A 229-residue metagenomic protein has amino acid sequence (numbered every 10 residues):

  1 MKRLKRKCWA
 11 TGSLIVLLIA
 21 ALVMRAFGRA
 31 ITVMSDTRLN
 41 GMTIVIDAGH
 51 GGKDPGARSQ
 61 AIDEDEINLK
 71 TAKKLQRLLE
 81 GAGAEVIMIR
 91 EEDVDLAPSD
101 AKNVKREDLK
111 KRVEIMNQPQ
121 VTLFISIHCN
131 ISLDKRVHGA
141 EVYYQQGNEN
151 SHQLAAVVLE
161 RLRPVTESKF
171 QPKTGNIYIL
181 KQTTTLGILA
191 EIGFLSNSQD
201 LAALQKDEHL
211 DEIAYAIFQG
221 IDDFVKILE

Functional and structural regions predicted by a protein language model:
M1-E229: Catalytic-site microenvironment of enzymes that process N-acetyl-hexosamine-containing cell-wall polysaccharides
